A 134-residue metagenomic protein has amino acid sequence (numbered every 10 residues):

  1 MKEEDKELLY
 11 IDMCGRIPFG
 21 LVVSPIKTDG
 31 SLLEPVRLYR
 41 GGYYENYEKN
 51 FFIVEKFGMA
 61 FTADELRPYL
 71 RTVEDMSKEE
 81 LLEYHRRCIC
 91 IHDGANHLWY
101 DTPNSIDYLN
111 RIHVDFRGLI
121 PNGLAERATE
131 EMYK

Functional and structural regions predicted by a protein language model:
M1-K134: Structural boundary micro-motifs
